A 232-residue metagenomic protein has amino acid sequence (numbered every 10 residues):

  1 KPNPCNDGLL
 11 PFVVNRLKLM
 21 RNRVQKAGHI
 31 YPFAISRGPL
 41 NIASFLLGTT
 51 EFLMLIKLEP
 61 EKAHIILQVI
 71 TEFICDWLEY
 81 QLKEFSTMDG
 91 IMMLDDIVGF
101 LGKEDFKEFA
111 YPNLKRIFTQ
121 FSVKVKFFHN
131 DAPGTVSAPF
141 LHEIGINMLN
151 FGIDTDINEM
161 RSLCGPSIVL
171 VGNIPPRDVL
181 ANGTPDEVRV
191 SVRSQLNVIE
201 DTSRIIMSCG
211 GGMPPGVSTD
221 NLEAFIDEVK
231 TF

Functional and structural regions predicted by a protein language model:
N3-F232: Active-site loop segments of alpha/beta catalytic cores
